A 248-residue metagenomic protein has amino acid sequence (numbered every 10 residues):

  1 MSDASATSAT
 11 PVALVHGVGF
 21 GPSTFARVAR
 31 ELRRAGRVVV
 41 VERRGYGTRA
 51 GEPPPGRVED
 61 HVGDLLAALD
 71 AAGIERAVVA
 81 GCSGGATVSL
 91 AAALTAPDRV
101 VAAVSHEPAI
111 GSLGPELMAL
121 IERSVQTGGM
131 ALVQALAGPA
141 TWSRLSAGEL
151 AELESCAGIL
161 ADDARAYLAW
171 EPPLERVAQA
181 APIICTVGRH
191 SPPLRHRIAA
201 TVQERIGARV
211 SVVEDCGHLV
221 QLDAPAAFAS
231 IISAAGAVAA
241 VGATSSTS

Functional and structural regions predicted by a protein language model:
S2-P54: Conserved HGGG/HGGXW glycine-rich cap/lid loop of the alpha/beta-hydrolase fold
A13-G17, C82, V187: The conserved beta1-alpha1 loop
D60-A77: Conserved acidic catalytic loop of the alpha/beta-hydrolase fold
H61, V79-G81, H106: Short beta-strand immediately N-terminal to the catalytic nucleophile in serine-hydrolase-like folds
G81-G85, S89: Gly/Ala-rich beta-loop-alpha elbow adjacent to hydrolase catalytic centers
L90-T127, W170: Flexible "cap/lid" loop of the alpha/beta hydrolase fold
E149-D215, V220-Q221: Conserved serine/cysteine hydrolase catalytic core
I206-S248: Catalytic active-site module of serine/aspartate enzymes centered on a nucleophile-bearing elbow/loop
